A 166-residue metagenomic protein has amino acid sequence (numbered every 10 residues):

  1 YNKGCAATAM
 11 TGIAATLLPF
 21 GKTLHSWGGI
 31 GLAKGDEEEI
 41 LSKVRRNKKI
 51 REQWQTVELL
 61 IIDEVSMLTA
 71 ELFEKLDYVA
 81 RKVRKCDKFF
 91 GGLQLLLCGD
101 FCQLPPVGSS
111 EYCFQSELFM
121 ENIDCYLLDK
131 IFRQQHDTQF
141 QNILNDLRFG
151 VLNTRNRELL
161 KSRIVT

Functional and structural regions predicted by a protein language model:
Y1-T166: Conserved ATP-binding/catalytic motifs of P-loop helicase motor domains
